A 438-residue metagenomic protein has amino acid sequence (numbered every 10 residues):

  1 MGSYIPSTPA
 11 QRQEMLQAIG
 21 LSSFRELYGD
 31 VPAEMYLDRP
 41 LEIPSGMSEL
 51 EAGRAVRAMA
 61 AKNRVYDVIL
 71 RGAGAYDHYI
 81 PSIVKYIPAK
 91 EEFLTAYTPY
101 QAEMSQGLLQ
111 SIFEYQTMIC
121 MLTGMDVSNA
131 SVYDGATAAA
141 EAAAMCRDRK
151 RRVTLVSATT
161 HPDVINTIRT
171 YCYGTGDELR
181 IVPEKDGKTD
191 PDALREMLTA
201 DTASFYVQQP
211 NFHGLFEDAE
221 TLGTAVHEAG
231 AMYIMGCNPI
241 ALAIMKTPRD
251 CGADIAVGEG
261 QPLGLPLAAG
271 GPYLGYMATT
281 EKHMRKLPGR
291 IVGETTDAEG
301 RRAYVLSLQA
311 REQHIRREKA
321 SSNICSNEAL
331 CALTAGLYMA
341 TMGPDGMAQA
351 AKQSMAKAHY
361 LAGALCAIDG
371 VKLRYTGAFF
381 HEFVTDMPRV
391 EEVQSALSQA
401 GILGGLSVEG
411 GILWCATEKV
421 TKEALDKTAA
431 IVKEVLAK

Functional and structural regions predicted by a protein language model:
M1-D38: Compact, charge-rich alpha-helical regulatory domains located at protein termini
G2, G107, T137-R301, G370 (+5 more regions): Conserved PLP-enzyme active-site core in the AAT-like
V31, M35-F113: N-terminal entrance/gating region of PLP-dependent enzymes' catalytic architecture
E91-A102, M118-G124, K150-R151, C172-R180 (+4 more regions): Gly-rich Lys/Arg/Thr-decorated short loops/hinges at beta-loop-alpha junctions or inter-strand turns that position
Y100-M104, C120-A140: Short loop-beta-helix segment that forms the pyridoxal 5′-phosphate
Q116-I119, T123, A138-C146, A335-M339: Buried hydrophobic packing segments
L263-D369, L373-T376: Active-site C-terminal subdomain of aminotransferase-like
D345-T428: Conserved C-terminal alpha-helix-loop-beta "cap" of PLP-dependent enzymes that closes/shapes the active-site mouth
